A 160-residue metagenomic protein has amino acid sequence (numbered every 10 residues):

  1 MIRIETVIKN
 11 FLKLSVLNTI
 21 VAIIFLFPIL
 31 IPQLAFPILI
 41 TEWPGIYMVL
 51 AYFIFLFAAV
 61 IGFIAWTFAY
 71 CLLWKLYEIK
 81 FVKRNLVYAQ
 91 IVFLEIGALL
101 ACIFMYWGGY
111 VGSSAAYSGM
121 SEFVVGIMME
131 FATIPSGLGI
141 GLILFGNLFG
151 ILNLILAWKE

Functional and structural regions predicted by a protein language model:
M1-I4: Short, Lys/Arg-rich, polar N-terminal cytosolic tail immediately upstream of the first transmembrane signal-anchor
N10-F36, I46-Y77, N85-V125, M129-W158: Hydrophobic cores of alpha-helical transmembrane segments in multi-pass integral membrane proteins
W43: Active-site-proximal inter-transmembrane loops
F81: Rossmann-like adenosine-cofactor binding region
